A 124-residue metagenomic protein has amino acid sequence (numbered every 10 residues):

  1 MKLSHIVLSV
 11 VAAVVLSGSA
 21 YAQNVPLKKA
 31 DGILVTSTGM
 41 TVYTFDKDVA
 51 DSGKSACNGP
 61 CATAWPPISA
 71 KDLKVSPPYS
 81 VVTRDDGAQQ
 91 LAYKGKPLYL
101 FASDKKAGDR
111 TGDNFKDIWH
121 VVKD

Functional and structural regions predicted by a protein language model:
L3-S4, Y21-D124: Compact beta-sheet-dominated domain cores in extracellular/mature segments
L8-S17: Bacterial N-terminal signal peptides
